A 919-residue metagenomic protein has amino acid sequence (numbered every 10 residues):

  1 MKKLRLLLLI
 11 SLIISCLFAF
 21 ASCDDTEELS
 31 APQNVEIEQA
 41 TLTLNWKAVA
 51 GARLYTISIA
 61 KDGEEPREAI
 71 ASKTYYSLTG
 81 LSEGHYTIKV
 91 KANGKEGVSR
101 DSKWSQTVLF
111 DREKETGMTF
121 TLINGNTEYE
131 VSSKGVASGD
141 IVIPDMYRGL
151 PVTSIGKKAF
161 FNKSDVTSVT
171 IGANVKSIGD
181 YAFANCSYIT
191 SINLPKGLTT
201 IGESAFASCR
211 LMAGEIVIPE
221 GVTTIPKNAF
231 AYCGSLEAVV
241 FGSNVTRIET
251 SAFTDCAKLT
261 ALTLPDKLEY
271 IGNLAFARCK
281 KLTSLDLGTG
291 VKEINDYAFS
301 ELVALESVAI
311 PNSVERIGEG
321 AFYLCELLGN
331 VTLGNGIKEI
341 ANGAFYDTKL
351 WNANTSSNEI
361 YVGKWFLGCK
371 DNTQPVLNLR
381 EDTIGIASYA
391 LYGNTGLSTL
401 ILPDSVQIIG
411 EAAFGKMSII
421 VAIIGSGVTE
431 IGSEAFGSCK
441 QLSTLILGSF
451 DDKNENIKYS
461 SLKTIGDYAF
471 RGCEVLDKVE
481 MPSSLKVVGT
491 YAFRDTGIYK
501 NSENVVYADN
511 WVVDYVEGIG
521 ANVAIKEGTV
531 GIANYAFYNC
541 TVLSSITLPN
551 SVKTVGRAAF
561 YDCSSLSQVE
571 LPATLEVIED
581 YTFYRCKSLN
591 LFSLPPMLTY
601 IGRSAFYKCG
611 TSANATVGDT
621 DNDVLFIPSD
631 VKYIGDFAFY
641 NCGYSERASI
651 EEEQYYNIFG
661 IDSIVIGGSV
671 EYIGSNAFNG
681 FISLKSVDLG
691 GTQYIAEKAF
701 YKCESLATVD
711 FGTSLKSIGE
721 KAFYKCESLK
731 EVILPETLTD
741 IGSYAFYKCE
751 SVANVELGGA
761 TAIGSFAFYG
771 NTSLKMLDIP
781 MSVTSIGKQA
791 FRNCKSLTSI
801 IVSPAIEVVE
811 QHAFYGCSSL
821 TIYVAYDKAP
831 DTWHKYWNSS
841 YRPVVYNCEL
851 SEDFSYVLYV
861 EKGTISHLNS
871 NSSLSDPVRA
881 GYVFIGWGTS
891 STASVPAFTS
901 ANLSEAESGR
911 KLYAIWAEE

Functional and structural regions predicted by a protein language model:
L42-G51, W887: Conserved aromatic anchor
A48, S77-S82, S904-E905: Short, flexible loop/turn segments at beta-strand junctions in immunoglobulin-like and fibronectin type III
R67-K73: Short beta-strand segments within Ig-like beta-sandwich modules, predominantly Fibronectin type-III
L78-V98: Beta-strand-rich modules
K95-R112: Extracellular fibronectin type III
N124-N126, V136-T153, S164-S177, S187-T200 (+28 more regions): Structural signature of tandem-repeat unit edges
K157-A159, G179-A182, G202-A205, P226-A229 (+22 more regions): Consensus positions within tandem repeat domains that build extended binding/scaffold surfaces
T263, S357, I446-G448, V665 (+2 more regions): Secondary-structure capping and domain/repeat boundary segments
